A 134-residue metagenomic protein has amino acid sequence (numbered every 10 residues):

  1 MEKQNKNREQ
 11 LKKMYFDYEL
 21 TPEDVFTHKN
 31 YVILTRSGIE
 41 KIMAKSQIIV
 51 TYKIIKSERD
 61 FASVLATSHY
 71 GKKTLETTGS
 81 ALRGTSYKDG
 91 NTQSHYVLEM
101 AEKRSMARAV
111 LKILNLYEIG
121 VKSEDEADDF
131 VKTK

Functional and structural regions predicted by a protein language model:
M1-K134: Polyanion-binding surfaces on beta-sheet-dominated domains and ring/shell assemblies
